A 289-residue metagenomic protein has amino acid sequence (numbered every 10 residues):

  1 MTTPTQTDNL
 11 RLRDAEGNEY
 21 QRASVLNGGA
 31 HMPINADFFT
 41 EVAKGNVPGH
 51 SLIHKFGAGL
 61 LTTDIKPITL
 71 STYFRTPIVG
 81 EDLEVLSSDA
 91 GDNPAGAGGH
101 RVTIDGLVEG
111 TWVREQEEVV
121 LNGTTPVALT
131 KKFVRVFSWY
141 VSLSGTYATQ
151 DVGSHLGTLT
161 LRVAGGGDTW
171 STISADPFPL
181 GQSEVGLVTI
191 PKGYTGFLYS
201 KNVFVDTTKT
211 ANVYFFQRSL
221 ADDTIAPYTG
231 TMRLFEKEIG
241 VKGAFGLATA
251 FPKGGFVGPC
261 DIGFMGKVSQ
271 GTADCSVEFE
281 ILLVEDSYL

Functional and structural regions predicted by a protein language model:
M1-P33: Short, low-complexity N-terminal tether/leader segments at secretion or assembly junctions of large, surface-exposed
T2-N9, I34-E109, V113-R135, S142-L289: Beta-strand-centric surfaces of beta-sandwich/beta-rich domains
